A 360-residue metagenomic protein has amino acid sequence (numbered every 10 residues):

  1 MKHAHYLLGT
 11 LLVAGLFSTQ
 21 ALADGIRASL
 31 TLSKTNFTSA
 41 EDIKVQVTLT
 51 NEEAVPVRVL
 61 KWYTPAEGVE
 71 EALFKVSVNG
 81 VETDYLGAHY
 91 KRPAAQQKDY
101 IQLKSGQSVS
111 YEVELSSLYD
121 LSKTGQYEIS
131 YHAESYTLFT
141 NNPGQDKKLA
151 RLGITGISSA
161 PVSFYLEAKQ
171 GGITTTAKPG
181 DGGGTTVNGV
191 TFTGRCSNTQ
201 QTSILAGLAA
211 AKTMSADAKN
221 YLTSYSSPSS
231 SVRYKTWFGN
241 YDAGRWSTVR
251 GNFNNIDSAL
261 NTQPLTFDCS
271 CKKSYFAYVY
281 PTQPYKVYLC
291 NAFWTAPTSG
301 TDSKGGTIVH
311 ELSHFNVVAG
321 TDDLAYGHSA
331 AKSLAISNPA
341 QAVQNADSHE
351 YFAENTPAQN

Functional and structural regions predicted by a protein language model:
M1-L8: Bacterial N-terminal signal peptides that target proteins for export
L22-S39, E52-P56: Low-complexity, acidic Ser/Thr/Pro/Gly-rich terminal tails and inter-domain linkers that flank the onset of structured
T35-A40, V45-Q46, E52, V69-P93 (+5 more regions): Predominantly extracellular/secreted Zn2+-dependent metalloproteases
N51-P65: Short amphipathic, basic-aromatic surface patches that mediate peripheral association with negatively charged
